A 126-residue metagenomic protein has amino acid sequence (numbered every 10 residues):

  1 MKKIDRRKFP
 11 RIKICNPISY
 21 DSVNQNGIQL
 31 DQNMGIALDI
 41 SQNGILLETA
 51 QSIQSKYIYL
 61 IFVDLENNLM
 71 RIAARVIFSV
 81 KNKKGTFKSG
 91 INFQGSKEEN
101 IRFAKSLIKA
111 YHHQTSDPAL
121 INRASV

Functional and structural regions predicted by a protein language model:
M1-I40, I108-V126: N-terminal helix initiation/capping motif
P17-N24, K56-L69: Short conserved beta-strand and strand-loop elements enriched in small hydrophobics with frequent Asp/Gly
D21, E48-A50, I77, Q94: Solvent-exposed residues in well-ordered beta-strands and their adjoining turns, especially edge/terminal strands
V23, Q42, S79-K84: Short, conserved beta-turn/loop elements at beta-strand boundaries and strand-helix junctions
N24-S55, L60, G90: Short strand-loop-strand
G35, I72-F78: Short beta-strand-centered aromatic/proline hotspots
M70-I72, S89: PAS and PAS-like sensory/regulatory domains
K84-V126: C-terminal output/interaction extensions
